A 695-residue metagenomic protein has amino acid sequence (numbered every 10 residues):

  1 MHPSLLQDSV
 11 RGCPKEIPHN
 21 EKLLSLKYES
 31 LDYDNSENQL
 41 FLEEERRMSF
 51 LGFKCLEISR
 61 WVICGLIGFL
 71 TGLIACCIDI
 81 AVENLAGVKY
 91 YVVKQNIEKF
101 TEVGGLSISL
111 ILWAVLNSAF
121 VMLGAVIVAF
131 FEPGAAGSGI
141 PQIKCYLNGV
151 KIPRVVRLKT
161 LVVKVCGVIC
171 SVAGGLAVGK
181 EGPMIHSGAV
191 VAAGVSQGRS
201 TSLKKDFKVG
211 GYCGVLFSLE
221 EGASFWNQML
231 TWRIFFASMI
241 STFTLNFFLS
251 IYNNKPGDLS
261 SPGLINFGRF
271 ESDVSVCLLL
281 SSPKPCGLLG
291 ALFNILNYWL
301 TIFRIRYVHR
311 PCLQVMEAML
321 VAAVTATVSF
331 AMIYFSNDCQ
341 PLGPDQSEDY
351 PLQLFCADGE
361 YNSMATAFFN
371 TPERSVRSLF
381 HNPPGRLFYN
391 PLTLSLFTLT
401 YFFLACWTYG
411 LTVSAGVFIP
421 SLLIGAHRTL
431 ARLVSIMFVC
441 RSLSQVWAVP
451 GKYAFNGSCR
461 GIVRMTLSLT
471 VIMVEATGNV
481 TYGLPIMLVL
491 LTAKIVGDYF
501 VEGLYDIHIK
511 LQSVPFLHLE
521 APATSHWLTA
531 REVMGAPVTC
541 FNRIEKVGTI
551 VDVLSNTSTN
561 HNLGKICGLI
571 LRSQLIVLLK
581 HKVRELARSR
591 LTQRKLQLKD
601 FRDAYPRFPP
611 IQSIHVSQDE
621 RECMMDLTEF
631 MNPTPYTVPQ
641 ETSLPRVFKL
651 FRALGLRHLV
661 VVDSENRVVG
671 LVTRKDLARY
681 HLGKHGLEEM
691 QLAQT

Functional and structural regions predicted by a protein language model:
M1-K582, L586, Q593-Q618, C623-N632 (+4 more regions): Alpha-helical transmembrane segments and immediately membrane-proximal extracytoplasmic
L569, T637, L671: Short aromatic/basic micro-patch
F630, T637, T642-L656: Structured, soluble regulatory/oligomerization domains located on the cytosolic or IMS-facing side of membrane proteins
F648-Q694: C-terminal interaction modules of eukaryotic adaptor/scaffold proteins
